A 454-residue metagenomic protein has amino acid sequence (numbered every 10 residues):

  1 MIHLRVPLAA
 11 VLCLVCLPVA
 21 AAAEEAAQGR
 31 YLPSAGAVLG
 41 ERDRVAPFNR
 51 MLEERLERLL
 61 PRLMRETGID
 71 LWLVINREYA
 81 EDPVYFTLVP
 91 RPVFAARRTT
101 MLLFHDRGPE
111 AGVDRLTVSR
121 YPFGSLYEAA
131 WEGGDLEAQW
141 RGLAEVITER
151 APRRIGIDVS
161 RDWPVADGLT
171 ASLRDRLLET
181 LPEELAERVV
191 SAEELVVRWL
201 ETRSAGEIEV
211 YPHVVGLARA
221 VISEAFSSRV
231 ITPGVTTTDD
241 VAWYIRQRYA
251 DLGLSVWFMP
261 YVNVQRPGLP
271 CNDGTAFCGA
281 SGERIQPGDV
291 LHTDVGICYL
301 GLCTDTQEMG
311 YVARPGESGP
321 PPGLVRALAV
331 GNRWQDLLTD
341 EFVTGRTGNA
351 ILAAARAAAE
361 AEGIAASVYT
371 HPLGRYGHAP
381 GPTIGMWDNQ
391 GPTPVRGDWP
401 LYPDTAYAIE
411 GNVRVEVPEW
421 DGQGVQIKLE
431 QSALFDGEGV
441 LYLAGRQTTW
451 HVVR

Functional and structural regions predicted by a protein language model:
M1-L4: N-terminal secretory signal peptides that target proteins for export/translocation
P7-P18: Bacterial N-terminal signal peptides
E24-R454: Active-site neighborhoods and metal-handling regions in enzymes and metal-associated proteins
